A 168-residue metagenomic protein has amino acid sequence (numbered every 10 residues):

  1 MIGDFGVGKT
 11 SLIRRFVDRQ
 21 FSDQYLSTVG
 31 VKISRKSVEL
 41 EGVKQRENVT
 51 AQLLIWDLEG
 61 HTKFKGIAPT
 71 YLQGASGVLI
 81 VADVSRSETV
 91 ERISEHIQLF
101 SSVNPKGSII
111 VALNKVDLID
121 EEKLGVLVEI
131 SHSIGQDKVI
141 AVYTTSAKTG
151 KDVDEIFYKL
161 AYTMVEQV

Functional and structural regions predicted by a protein language model:
M1-V168: TRAFAC-class small GTPase G-domain
